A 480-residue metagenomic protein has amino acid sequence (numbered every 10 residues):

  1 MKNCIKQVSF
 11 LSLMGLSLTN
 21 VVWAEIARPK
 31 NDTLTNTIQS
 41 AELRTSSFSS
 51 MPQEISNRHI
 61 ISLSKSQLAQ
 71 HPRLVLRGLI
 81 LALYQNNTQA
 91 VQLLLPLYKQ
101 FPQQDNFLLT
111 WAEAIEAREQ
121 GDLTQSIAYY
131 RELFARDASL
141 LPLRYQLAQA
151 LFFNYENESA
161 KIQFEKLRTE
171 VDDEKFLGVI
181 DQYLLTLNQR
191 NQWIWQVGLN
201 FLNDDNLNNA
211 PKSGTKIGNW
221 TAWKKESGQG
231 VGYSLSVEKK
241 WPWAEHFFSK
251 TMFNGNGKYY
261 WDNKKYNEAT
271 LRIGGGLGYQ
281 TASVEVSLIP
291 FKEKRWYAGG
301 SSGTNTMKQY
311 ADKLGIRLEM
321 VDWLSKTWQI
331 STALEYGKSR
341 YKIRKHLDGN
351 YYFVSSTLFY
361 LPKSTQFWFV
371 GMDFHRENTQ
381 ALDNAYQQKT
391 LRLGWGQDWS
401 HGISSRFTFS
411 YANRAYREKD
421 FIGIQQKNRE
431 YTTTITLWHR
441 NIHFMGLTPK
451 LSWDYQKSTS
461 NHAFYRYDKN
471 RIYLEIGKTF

Functional and structural regions predicted by a protein language model:
M1-E25: Gram-negative bacterial Sec-dependent N-terminal signal peptides
E25-L63, P72, I80-L83, Q89-Q92 (+3 more regions): Gram-negative and organellar
Q67: A contiguous catalytic/ligand-binding core that recognizes phosphate-bearing ligands
